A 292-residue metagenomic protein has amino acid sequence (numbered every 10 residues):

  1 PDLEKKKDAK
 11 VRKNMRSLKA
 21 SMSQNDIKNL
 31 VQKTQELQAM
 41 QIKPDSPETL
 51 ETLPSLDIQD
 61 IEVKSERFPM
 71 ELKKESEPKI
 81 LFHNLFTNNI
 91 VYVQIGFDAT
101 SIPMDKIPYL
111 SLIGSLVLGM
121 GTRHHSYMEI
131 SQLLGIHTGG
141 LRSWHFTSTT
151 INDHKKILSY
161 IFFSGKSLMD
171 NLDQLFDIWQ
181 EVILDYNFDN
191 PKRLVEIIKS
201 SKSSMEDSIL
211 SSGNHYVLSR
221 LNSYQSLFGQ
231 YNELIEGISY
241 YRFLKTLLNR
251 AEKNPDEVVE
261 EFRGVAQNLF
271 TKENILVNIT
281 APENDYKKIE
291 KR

Functional and structural regions predicted by a protein language model:
P1, N88-E252, K272-A281: M16 family metallopeptidases and their MPP-like homologs
P1-D105, Y240-G264, L269-R292: Proteolytic maturation boundary segments
